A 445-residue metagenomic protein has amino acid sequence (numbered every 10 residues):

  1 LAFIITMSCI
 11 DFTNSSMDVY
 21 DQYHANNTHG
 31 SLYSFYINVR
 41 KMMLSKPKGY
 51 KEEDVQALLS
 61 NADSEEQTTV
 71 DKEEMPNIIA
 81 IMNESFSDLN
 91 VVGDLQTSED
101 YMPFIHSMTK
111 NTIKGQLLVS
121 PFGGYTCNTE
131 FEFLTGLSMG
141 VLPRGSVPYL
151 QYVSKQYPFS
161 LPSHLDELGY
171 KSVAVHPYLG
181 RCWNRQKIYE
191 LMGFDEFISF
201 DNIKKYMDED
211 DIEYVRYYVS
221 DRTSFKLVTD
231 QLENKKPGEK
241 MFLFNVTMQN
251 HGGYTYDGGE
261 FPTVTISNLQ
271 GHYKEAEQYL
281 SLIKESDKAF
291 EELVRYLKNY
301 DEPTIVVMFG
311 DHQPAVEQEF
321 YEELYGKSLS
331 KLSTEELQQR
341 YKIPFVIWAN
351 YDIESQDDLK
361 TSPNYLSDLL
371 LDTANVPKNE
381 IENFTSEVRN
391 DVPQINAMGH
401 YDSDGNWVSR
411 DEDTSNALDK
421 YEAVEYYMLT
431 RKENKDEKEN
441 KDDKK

Functional and structural regions predicted by a protein language model:
L1-A25: Transmembrane and membrane-interface helices of multi-pass, inner-membrane envelope-modifying transferases
C9, M17-Y20, G30-Y33, P47 (+3 more regions): Generic intrinsically disordered, low-complexity segments enriched for polar/acidic and small residues
F12-V19, S31, F35-N38, S224 (+1 more regions): General structural feature for long, well-ordered alpha-helical segments within catalytic domains of soluble enzymes
Q22-S34, G123-G124, V219: Membrane-interface micro-motifs in multi-pass membrane enzymes
G30-E73: Helix-hairpin-helix/helix-loop-helix acidic hairpins
S60-P76, A80-N83, D88-K445: Solvent-exposed soluble domains appended to multi-pass membrane proteins
